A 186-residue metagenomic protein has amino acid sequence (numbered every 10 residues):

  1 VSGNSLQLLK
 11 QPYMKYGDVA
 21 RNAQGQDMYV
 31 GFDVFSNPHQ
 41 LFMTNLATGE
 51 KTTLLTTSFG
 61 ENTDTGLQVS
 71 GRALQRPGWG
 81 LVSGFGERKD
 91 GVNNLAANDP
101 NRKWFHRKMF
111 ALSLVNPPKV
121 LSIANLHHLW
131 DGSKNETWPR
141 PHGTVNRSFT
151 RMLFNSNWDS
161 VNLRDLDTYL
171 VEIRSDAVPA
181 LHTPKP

Functional and structural regions predicted by a protein language model:
V1-E50: WD40 beta-propeller repeat blades
V1-G3, F42-A47, R102-N116, D167-A177: Beta-propeller blade signature
G3-Q7, T48-T53, N116-S122, A177-L181: Beta-strand initiation motifs
L9-Q26, G60-Q75, T137-H142: Repeated scaffold domains used in trafficking and secretory/extracellular systems, primarily beta-propellers
N22-A23, F35, L74, K103 (+3 more regions): Residue-level signal for WD-repeat beta-propeller blades
M28-F42, T52-H128: Loop/turn-rich, solvent-exposed surfaces of beta-rich toroidal or solenoidal domains
M109-N157: C-terminal structured domain segments
E136-P184: Blade-level signature of beta-propeller repeat domains, shared across WD40, Kelch, NHL, RCC1 and BNR/Asp-box propellers
